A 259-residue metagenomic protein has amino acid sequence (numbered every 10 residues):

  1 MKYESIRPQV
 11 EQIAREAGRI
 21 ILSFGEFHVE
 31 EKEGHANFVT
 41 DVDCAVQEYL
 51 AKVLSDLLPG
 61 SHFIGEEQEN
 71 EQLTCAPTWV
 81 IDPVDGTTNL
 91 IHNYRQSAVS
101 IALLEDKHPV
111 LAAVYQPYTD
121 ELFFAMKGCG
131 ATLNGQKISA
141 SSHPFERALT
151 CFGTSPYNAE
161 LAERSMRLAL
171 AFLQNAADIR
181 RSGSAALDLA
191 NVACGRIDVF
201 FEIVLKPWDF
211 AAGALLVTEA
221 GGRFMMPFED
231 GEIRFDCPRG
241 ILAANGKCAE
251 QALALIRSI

Functional and structural regions predicted by a protein language model:
M1-V84, A254-R257: N-terminal subdomain of lithium-sensitive/metallo-dependent phosphomonoesterases centered on the IMPase/IPPase/PAP
I21, D43, L54, T87 (+6 more regions): Residue-level signal for inorganic ion chemistry
D43, L90-N93, I179-S182: Short glycine/threonine-rich catalytic loop with a Thr-x-Gly-x-Asp
C44, E67, P83-G86, P117 (+3 more regions): Generic detector of well-ordered alpha-helical packing
L73-T132: DPxDG-like acidic metal-binding loop motif
V110, I138-A140: Short, isolated positions in well-ordered beta-strands
A140-I259: An extended, acidic
